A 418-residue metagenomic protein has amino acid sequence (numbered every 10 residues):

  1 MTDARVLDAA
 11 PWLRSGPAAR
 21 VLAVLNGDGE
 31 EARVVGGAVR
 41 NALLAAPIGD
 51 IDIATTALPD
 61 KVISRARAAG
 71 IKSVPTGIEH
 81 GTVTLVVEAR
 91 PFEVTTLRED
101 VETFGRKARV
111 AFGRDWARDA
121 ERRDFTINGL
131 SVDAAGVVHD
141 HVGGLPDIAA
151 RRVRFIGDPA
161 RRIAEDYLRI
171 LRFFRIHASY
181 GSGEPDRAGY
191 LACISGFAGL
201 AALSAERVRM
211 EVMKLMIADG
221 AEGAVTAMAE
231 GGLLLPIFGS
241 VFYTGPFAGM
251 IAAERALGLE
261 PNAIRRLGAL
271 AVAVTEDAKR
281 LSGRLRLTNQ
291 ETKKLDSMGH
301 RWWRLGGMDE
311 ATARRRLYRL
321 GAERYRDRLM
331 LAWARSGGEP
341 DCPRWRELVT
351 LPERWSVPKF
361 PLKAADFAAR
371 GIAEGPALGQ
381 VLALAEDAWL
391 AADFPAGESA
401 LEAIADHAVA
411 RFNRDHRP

Functional and structural regions predicted by a protein language model:
M1-P418: Catalytic cores of the polymerase beta-like nucleotidyltransferase superfamily and closely associated nucleotide
